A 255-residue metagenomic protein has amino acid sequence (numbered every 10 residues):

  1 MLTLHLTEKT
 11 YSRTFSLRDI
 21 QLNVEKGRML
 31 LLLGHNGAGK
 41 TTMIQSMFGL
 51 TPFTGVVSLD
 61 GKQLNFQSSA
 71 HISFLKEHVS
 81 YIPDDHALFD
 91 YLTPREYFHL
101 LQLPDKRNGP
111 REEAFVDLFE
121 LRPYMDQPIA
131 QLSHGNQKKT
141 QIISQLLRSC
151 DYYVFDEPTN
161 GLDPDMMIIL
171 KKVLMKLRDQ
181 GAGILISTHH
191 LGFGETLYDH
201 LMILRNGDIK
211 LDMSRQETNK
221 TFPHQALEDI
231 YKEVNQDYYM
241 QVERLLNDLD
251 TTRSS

Functional and structural regions predicted by a protein language model:
L33-H35: The feature captures the beta-strand-to-loop junction immediately N-terminal to the Walker
F48: Helix-to-loop junction immediately C-terminal to a conserved catalytic motif
G55-Q67, L75: Conserved ABC transporter NBD signature motif
D85, D90-P104: Q-loop/switch helix immediately C-terminal to the Walker
G109-Y124: Conserved ABC ATPase "signature" region
Y153-E157: Catalytic Walker B motif of ABC-type/P-loop ATPase nucleotide-binding domains
T188-H189: H-loop/switch region of ABC-family ATPase nucleotide-binding domains
